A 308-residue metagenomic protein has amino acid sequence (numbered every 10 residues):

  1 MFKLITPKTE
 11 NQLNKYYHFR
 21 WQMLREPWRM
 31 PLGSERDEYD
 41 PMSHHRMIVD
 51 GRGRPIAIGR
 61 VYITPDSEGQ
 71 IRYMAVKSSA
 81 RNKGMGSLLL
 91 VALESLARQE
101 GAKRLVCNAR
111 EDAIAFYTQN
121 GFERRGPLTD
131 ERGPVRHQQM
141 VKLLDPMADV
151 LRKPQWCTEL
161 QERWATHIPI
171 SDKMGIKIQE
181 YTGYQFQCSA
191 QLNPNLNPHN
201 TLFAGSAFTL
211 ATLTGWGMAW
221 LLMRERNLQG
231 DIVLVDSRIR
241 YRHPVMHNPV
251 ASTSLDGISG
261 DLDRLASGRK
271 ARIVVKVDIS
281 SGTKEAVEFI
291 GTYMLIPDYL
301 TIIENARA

Functional and structural regions predicted by a protein language model:
M1-E35, D40, H45, V49-I56: Short amphipathic alpha-helix that is part of the acyltransferase structural core
M47, R54-I63, G69-A75: Conserved beta-strand in the GNAT
R54-I56, A102, T118, L128-P134 (+3 more regions): HotDog/MaoC-like acyl-thioester-processing domains
A80, G84-A92: Conserved acetyl-CoA pyrophosphate-binding loop and the N-cap/start of the following alpha-helix in GNAT-like
L90, A97-R110: Conserved GNAT acetyl-CoA-binding A-motif
N108, E123-V141: Conserved catalytic-core motifs of GNAT/GCN5-like acyltransferases
L143-S189, N193-P194, N305-A308: Non-catalytic linker/capping segments at the edges of enzyme domains
M218-G257: Hydrophobic beta-strand-centered segment that forms part of the acyl-chain substrate-binding groove
